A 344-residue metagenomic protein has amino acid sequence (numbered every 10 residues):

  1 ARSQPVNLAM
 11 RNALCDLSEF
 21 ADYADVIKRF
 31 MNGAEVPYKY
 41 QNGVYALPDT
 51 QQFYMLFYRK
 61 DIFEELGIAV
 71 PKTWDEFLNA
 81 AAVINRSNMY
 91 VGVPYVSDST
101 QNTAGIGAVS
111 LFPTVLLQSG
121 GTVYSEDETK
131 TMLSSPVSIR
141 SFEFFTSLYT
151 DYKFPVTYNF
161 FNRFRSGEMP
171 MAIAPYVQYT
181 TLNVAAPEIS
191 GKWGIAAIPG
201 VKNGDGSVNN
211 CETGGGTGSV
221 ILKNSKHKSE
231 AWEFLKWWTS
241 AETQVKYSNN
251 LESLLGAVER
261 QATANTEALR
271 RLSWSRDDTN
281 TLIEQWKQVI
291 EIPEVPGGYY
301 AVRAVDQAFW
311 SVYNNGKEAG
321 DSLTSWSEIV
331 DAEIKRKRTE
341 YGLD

Functional and structural regions predicted by a protein language model:
A1-Y54, L78, G107-L111, S190-P199 (+2 more regions): Hinge/lid segment of periplasmic solute-binding proteins
Y40-D49, Y54, L78-K130, M169: Extracytoplasmic/periplasmic solute-binding protein
P48, T213, W274-I329: C-terminal capping/gating helix-and-loop segments adjacent to ligand/active sites or protein-protein/ligand interfaces
F57-K60, G214-H227, V312: A bilobed periplasmic-binding-protein/Venus flytrap-type ligand-binding module shared by bacterial periplasmic
A80-N85, E126-V156, I198: Glycine-centered hinge/linker elements that transmit conformational signals in sensory and ligand-binding systems
V137-F144, T217, K226-W238, K246 (+1 more regions): Short amphipathic alpha-helical coupling segments at ligand-binding clamshell hinges and other catalytic/signaling
E143, K192-V220: Periplasmic-binding protein-like
L235-R260, R336: Periplasmic-binding protein-like
